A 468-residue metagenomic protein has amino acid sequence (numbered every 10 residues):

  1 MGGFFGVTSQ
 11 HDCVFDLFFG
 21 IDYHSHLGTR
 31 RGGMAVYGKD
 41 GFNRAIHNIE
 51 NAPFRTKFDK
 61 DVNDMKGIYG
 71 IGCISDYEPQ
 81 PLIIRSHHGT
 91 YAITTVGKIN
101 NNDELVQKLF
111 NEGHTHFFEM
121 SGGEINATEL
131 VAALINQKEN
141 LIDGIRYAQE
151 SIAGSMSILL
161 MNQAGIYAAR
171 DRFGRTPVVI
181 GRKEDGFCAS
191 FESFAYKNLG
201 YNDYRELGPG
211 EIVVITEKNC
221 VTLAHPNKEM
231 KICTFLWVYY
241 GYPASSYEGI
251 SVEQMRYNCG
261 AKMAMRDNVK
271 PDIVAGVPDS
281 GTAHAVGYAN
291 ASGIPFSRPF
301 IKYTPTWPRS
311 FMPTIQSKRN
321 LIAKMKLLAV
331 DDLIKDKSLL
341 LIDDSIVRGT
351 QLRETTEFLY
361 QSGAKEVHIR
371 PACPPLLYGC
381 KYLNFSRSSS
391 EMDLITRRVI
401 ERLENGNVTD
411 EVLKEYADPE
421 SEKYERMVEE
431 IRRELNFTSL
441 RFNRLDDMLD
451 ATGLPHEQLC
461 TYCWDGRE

Functional and structural regions predicted by a protein language model:
M1-G208, V214-P271, V277, E366: Conserved short alpha-helical segments that host acidic/polar catalytic motifs at enzyme active sites
D12-V14, N101, R175-P177, Y196-N198 (+6 more regions): Flexible loop/turn segments at secondary-structure boundaries
T94, M161, A169-R170, G181 (+11 more regions): Generic beta-strand/beta-sheet core signal
K108, E112, L134, S151 (+6 more regions): Generic, well-ordered alpha-helical scaffold segments in large soluble proteins
E129-E139, P278, N290-P308: Amphipathic alpha-helical
A164-G165, R182, G200-E206, T356-E468: PRPP-dependent phosphoribosyltransferase catalytic core
A195, N202, G210-E211, G260-D267 (+3 more regions): Phosphate/diphosphate-binding loops
G293-S338, L377-S389: Short, glycine/charge-rich flexible loops or terminal/linker lids adjacent to PRPP-binding catalytic cores
